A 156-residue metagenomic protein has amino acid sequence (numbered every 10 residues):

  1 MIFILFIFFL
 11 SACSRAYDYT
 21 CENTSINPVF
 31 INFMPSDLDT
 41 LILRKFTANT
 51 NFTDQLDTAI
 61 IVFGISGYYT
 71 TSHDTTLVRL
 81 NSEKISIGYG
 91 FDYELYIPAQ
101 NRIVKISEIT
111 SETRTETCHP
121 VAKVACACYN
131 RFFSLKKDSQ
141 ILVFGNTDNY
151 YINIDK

Functional and structural regions predicted by a protein language model:
M1-F6: Sec-dependent signal peptide recognition, specifically the positively charged N-region followed immediately by
F9-A12: C-terminal motif of bacterial Sec signal peptides marking the signal peptidase cleavage site
S14-Y19: Bacterial lipoprotein signal-peptidase II cleavage site
C21-P28: Contiguous beta-strand segments within globular domains
V29-D37: Structural motif
T40-Q100: Tryptophan-paired
Y96-E116: Short acidic/polar inter-strand loop motif in beta-rich domains
I109-K156: Glycine-rich, aromatic-bearing surface loops/beta-hairpins
